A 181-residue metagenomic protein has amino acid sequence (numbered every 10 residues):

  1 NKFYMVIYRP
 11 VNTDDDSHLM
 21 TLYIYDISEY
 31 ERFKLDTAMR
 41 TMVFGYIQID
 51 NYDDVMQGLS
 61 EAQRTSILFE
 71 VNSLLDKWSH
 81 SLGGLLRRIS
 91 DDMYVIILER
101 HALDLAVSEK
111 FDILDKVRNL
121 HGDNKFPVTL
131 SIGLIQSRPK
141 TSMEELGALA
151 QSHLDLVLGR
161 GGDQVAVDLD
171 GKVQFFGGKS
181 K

Functional and structural regions predicted by a protein language model:
N1-R32, P127-L134: PAS-family sensory/regulatory modules and their coupling/dimerization elements
M5-I7, R88-I97, G122-S152, G162-D170: A short glycine-enriched loop-to-beta-strand structural element that forms part of the catalytic core of nucleotide
D14-A62, G159, G171-K181: Sensory coupling linkers of modular signal transduction proteins
D36-M42, K77-L85, G122-D123, R160: Nucleotide second-messenger and two-component phosphorelay signaling modules
N51-R64, G83-R88, M93: Catalytic-site/binding-pocket detector for metal-dependent nucleotidyl cyclases and the c-di-GMP signaling machinery
M56, L103-S108: Short, conserved charged micro-motifs
N72-A102, N124: Conserved helix-loop-beta segment at the catalytic/binding core of cyclic-nucleotide signaling proteins
S108-V117: Short amphipathic alpha-helices in soluble, non-transmembrane regions that often serve as interface/regulatory elements
